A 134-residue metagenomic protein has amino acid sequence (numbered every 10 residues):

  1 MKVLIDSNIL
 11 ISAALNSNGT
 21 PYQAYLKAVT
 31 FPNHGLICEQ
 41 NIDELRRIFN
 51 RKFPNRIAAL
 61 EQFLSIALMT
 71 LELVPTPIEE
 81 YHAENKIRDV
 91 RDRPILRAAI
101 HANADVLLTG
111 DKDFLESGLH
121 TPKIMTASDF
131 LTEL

Functional and structural regions predicted by a protein language model:
M1-N18: Metal-dependent nucleic-acid phosphoesterase active-site entry motif
I5, P21-R51: PIN/NYN-family metal-dependent endoribonuclease catalytic core
I9-L10, N41, D113-F114: Alpha-helix capping/helix-boundary segments
K27, A98, E116: Hydrophobic/aromatic ligand-binding patch that stacks against planar heteroaromatic rings of cofactors or nucleotides
K52-R56, M125-A127: Short, hinge-like loop/turn segments at secondary-structure boundaries
N55-A83: Helix-adjacent hinge/juxtasegments
E72-L107, K112: Active-site neighborhoods of divalent-metal-dependent phosphate/nucleic-acid chemistry enzymes
A102-L108, K112-L134: Acidic, PIN/NYN-like endoribonuclease modules and their adjacent C-terminal/linker elements
